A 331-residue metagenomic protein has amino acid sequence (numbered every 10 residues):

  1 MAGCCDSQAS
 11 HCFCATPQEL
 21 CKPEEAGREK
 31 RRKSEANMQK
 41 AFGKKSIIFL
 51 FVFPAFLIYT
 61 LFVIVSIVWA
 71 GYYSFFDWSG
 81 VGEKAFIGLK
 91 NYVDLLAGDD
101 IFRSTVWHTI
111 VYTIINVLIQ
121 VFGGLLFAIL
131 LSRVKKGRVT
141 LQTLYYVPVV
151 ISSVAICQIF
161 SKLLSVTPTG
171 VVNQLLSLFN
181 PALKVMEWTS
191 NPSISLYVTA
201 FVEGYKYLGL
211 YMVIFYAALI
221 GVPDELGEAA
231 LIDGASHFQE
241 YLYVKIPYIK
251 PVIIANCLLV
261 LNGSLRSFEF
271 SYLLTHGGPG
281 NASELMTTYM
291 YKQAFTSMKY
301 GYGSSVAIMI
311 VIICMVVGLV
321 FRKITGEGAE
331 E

Functional and structural regions predicted by a protein language model:
C4-C5, C12-C14, C21: Cysteine-centered motifs
S7, P17, E25: Short Gly/Ser/Thr- and charged-rich N-terminal loops/segments that act as flexible capping/hinge elements
S7-S10, S34: Serine residues within intrinsically disordered or low-complexity segments
E19-K22, E83: Generic detector of low-complexity/intrinsically disordered segments and short hydrophobic N-terminal stretches
C21-K22, G27-G43: Short, Lys/Arg-rich, polar N-terminal cytosolic tail immediately upstream of the first transmembrane signal-anchor
K40-E331: A structural signal for multi-pass alpha-helical bundles of membrane permease subunits that mediate small-molecule
